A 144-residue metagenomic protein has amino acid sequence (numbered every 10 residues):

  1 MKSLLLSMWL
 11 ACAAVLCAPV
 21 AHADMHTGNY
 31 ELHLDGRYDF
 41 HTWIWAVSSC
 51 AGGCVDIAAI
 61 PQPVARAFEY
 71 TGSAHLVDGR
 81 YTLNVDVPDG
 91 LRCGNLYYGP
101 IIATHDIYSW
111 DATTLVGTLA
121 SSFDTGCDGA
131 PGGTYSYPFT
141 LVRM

Functional and structural regions predicted by a protein language model:
M1-A23: Secretory targeting and sorting signals
W9, W43-W45, W110: A residue-identity detector for tryptophan
C12, A46-S48, T113: Enriched - but not universal
D24-H26, E31-G99, G129-M144: Central antiparallel beta-sheet cores of small beta-barrel/beta-sandwich binding domains
D78-T82, A112-T118: Conserved long hydrophobic alpha-helices within structured protein cores
V87-T114, T125: Acidic, glycine-rich flexible loop segments
V116-A130: Low-complexity, intrinsically disordered Gly/Pro/Thr-rich segments
